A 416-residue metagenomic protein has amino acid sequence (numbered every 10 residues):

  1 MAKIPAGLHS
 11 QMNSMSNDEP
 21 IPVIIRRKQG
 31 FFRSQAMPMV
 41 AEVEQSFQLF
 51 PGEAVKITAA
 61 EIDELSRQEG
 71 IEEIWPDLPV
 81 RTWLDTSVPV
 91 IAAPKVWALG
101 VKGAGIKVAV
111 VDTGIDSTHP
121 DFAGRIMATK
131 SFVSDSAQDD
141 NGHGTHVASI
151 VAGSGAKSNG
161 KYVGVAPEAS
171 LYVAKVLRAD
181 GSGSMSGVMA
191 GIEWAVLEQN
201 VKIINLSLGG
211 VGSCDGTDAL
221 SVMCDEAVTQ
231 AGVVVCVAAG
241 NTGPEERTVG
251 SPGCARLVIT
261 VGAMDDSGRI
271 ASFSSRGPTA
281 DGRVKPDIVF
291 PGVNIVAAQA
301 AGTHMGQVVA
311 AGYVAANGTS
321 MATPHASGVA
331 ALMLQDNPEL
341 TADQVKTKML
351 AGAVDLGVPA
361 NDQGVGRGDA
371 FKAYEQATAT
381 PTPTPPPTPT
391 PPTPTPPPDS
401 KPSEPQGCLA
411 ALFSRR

Functional and structural regions predicted by a protein language model:
M1-M12, F31-A98, R256, G364: Autoinhibitory propeptides
M15-R27: Short glycine-/aliphatic-rich beta-strand segments at the starts of folded cytosolic domains
W97-V111, I115-A128, D135-M185, Q199-K202 (+5 more regions): Subtilisin-like serine protease catalytic core
D112, G240, G318: Active-site glycine-centered loops adjacent to acidic/histidine catalytic or metal-binding residues that shape
P120-F122, M127, Q138, D266 (+2 more regions): Catalytic-core environment of secreted peptidases
A148-V151, Y172, V176-R178, T248 (+2 more regions): Hydrolase catalytic cores
V163, K202-N205, Q335-R416: C-terminal subdomain of the subtilisin-like protease fold in secreted/lumenal serine endopeptidases
V201-A297, L350-V354: Catalytic-core segments of hydrolase enzymes
